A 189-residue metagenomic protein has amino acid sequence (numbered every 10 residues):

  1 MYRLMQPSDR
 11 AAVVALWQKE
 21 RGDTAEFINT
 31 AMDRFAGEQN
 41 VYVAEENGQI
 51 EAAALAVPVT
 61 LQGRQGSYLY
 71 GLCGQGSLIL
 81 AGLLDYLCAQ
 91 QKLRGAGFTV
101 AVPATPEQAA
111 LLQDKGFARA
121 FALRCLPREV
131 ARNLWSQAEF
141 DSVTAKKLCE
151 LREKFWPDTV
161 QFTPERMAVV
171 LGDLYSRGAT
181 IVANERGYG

Functional and structural regions predicted by a protein language model:
M1-R3: Extreme N-terminal starter segment of soluble prokaryotic enzymes
A11, W17, T24-T30, F35 (+2 more regions): Amide-forming acyltransferase catalytic core, primarily the GNAT-like/NAT-type and related acyltransferase folds
Q39, L93-A96, A179: Short, high-confidence coil segments that cap the C-terminus of an alpha-helix and link into the following beta-strand
Y42, E51, Y70, P103-Q108 (+3 more regions): Core nucleotidyl-transferase/polymerase catalytic module
V43, Q49-P58, Y68, A183-G189: Conserved beta-strand in the GNAT
L69-I79: A short, internal acetyl-CoA/4′-phosphopantetheine-binding micro-motif in the GNAT/acyltransferase core
C73, L83-L93: A conserved short alpha-helix in the GNAT/GCN5 acetyltransferase fold that borders and helps form the acetyl-CoA
Q91-A104: Conserved GNAT acetyl-CoA-binding A-motif
